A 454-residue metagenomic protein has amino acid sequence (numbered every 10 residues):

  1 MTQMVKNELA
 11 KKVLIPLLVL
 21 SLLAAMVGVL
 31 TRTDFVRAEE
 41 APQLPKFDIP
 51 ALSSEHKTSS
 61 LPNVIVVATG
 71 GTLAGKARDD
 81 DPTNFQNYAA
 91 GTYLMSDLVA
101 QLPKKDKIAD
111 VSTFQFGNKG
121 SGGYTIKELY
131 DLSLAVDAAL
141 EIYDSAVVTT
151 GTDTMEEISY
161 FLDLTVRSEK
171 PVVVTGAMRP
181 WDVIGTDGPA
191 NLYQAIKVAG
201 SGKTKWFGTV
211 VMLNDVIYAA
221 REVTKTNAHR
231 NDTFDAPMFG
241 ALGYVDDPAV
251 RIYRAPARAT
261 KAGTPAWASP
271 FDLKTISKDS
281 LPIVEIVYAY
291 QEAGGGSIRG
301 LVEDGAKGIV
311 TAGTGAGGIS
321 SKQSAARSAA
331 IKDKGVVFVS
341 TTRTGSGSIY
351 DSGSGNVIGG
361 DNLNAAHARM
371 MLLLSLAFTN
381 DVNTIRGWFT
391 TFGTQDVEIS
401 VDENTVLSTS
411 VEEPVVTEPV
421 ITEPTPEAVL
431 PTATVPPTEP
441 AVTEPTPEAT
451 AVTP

Functional and structural regions predicted by a protein language model:
M26-E40: Sec-dependent signal peptide cleavage junction
A38-L44, E413-T417, E423-P454: Ser/Thr-rich, Proline-interspersed low-complexity disordered segments
E39-D137: ATP/NTP phosphate-donor binding region
L52-H56, A316-P414: C-terminal non-catalytic interaction/assembly regions of soluble proteins
L61, V67, A77, L94-K105 (+2 more regions): Accessory alpha-helical/coil subdomains and C-terminal extensions that flank or cap enzyme catalytic cores
T149-K170, S320-S328: Short Gly/Thr/Asp-enriched flexible loops that form oxyanion-binding sites at enzyme active sites
S159-A190, Q194-G200, K332-T342: Short, acidic/small-residue loops that bind anionic groups at enzyme active sites
T175-D247: Internal gly/pro-rich beta-alpha loop/helix module that stabilizes soluble enzyme cofactors or their anionic handles
